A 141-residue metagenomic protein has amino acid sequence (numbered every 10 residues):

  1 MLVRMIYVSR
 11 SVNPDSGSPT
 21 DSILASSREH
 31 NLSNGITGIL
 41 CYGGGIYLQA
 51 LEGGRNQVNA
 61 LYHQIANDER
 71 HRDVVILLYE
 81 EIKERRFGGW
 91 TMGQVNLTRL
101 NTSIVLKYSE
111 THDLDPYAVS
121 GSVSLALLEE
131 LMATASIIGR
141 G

Functional and structural regions predicted by a protein language model:
M1-G141: Charge-rich, low-complexity N-terminal segments
